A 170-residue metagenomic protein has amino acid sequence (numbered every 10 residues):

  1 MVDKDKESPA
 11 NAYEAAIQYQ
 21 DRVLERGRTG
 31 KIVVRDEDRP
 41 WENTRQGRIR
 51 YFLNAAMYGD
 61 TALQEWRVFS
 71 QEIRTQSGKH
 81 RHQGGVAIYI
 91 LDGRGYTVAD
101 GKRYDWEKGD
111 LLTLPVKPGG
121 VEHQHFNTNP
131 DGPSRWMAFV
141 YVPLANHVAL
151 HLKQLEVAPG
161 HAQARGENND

Functional and structural regions predicted by a protein language model:
M1-A62, A149-D170: A short, N-terminal "cap"/entry segment at the start of jelly-roll beta-barrel domains of the cupin/DSBH fold
R50, E65-H82, P115-G120: Conserved short histidine dyad/triad with adjacent acidic residue
R67, D110, H123-H125: Hydrophobic/aromatic beta-strand elements that line small-molecule binding cavities or substrate pockets in beta-rich
V68-I73, R81-T97, F139-Y141: Short, conserved beta-strand element in jelly-roll/cupin
E72, L91, E107, P115 (+1 more regions): Residue-level detector of conserved, well-ordered beta-strand and adjacent loop positions that form binding/recognition
Q76-H82, D105, Q124-T128: Short histidine-centered beta-strand/loop micro-motifs that create catalytic or ligand/metal-coordination sites
I88-Y89, T113-L114, N129-A149: A short hydrophobic beta-strand segment most commonly corresponding to one strand of the jelly-roll/cupin
D100-G120: Short acidic-glycine-tyrosine-enriched beta hairpin
